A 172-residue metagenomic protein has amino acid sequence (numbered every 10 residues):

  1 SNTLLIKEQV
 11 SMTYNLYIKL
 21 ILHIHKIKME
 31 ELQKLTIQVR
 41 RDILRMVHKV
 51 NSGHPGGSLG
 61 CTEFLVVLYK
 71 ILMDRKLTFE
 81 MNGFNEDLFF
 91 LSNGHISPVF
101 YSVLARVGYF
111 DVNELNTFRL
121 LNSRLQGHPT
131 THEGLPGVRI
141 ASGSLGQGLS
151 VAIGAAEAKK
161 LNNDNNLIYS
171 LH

Functional and structural regions predicted by a protein language model:
N2-E8: Extreme N-terminal basic, low-complexity initiation segments that serve as generic localization/processing leaders
Q9, L20: Cationic, low-complexity basic patches in intrinsically disordered or flexible, solvent-exposed regions
K34-I37, C61: Flexible, compositionally biased loop and terminal segments
T36-S52: N-terminal capping segment at the start of a domain
I43-M46, S58-H172: Cofactor-binding active-site loop characterized by glycine-rich and histidine/acidic residues
N51-L59: Structural motif
